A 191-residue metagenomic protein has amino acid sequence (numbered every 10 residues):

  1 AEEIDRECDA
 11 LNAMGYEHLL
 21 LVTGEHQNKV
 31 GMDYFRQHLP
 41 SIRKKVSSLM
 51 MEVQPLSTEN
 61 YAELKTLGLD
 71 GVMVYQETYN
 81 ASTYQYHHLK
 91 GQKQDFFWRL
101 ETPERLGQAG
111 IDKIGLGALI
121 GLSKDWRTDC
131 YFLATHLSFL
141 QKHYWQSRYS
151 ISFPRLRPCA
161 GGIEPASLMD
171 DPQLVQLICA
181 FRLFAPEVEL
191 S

Functional and structural regions predicted by a protein language model:
E2-D5, L11-F35, L39-L106, D112-G115 (+1 more regions): Core AdoMet radical
R6, T66, Q85-Y86, F132 (+2 more regions): Charged/polar, solvent-exposed surface patches and flexible loops
T23, V46, G71, F97-G162 (+1 more regions): Conserved C-terminal portion of the radical SAM core fold that forms the substrate/S-adenosylmethionine-binding
L64, H87, D129, E164-A166: Surface-exposed beta-strand edges and their flanking turn/coil or helix-capping segments
S167-Q173: Active-site loop ensemble at the mouth of alpha/beta enzyme cores that anchors a bound cofactor
